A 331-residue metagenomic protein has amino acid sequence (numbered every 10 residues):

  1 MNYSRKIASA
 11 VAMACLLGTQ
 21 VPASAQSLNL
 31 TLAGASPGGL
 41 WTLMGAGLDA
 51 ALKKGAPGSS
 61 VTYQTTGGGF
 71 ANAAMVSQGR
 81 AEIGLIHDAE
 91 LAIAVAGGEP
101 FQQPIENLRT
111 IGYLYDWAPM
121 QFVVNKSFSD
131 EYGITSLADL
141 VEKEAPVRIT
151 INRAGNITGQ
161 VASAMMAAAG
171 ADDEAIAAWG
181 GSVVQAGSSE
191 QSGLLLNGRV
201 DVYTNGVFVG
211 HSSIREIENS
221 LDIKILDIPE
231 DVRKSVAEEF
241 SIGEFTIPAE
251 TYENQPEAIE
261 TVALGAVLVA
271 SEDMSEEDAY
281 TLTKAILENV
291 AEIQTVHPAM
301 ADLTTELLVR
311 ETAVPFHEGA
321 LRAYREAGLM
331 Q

Functional and structural regions predicted by a protein language model:
N29-L48, G68, A154-T158: Extracytoplasmic "Venus flytrap"
W41-G58, S163-A167: Short, polar/charged alpha-helical segment
A46, F70-A81, V184-V202, R215-N219: Short helices/loops that flank or line small-molecule/ion binding pockets
T62-A74, D173-G193, F208-G210: Short helix-initiation/N-cap motifs at beta->coil->alpha
S77, L85-Q102, S163-D173, L196-N197 (+2 more regions): A ligand-binding cleft/hinge motif common to bilobed small-molecule-binding domains
N107-G155: A conserved helix-loop-strand patch within extracytoplasmic ligand-binding domains of the periplasmic binding
L196-N197, V202, V207-N219, I225 (+2 more regions): An extracytoplasmic/periplasmic, membrane-proximal ligand-sensing/linker region
K224-T281, P315-F316, R322-A323: C-terminal lobe and pocket-closing loops of periplasmic/extracytoplasmic Venus-flytrap solute-binding proteins
